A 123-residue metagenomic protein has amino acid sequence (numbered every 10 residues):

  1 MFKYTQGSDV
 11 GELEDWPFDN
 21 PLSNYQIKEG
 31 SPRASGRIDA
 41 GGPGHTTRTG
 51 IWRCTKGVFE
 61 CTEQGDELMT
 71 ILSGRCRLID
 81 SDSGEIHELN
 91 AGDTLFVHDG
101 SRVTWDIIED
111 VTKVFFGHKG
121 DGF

Functional and structural regions predicted by a protein language model:
M1-T46: A short, N-terminal "cap"/entry segment at the start of jelly-roll beta-barrel domains of the cupin/DSBH fold
H45-E63, H98-D99: Conserved short histidine dyad/triad with adjacent acidic residue
C54, E63-L78: Short, conserved beta-strand element in jelly-roll/cupin
C61, L78, K113-F116: Short hydrophobic/aromatic-rich beta-strand segments that constitute the beta-sheet cores of beta-sandwich/beta-barrel
S83-D99: Short acidic-glycine-tyrosine-enriched beta hairpin
T104-I108: Short, exposed beta-strand-loop hairpins at the edges of beta-sheets in extracellular/periplasmic proteins
E109-F123: A short hydrophobic beta-strand segment most commonly corresponding to one strand of the jelly-roll/cupin
